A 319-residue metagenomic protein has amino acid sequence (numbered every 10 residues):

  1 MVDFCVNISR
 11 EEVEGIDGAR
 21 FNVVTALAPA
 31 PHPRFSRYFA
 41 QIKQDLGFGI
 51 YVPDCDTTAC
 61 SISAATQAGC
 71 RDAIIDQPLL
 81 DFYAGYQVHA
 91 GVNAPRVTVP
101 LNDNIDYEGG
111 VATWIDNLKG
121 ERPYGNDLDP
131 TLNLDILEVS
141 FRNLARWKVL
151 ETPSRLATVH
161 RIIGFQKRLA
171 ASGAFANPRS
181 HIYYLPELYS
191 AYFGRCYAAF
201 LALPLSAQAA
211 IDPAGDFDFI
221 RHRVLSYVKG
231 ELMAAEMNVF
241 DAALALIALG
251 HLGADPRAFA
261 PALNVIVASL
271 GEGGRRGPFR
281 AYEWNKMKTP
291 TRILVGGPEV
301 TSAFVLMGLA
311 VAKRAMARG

Functional and structural regions predicted by a protein language model:
M1-G319: Preference for long, amphipathic alpha-helical scaffolds in soluble/luminal domains and all-alpha bundles
